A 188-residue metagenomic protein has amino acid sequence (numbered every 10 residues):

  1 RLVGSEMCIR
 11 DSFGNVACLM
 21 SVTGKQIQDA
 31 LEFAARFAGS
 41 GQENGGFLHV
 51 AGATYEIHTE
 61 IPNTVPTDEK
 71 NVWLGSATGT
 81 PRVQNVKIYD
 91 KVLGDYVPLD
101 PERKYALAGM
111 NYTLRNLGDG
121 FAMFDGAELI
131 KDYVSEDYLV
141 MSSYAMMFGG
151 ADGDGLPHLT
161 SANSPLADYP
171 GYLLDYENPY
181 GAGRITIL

Functional and structural regions predicted by a protein language model:
R1, S5-L188: Catalytic centers of hydrolytic enzymes
